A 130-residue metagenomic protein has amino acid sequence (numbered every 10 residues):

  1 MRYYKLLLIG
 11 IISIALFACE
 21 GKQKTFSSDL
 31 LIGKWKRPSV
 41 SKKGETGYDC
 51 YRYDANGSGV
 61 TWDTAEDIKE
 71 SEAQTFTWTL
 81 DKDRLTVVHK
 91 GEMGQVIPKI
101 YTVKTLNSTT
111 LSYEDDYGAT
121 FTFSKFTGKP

Functional and structural regions predicted by a protein language model:
M1-F17: Sec-dependent bacterial lipoprotein signal peptides
C19-T75, D81-P130: Lipid interaction determinants
